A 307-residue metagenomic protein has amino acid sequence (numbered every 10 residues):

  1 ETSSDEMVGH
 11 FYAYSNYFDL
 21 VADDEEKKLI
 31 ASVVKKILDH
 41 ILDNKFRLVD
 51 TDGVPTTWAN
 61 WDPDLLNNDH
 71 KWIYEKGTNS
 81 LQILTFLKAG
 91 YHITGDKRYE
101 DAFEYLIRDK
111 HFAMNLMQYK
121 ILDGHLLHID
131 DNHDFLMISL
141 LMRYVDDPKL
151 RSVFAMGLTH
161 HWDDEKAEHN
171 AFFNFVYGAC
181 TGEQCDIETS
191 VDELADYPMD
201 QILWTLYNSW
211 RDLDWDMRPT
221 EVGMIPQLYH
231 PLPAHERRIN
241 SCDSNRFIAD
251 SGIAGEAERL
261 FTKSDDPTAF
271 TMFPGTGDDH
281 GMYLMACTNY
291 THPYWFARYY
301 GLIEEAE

Functional and structural regions predicted by a protein language model:
T2-G9, A13, N79-I83: Extended HEAT/HEAT-like alpha-solenoid repeat tracts in very large eukaryotic scaffold/adaptor proteins
S4-V8, D24, K28, Y74-G77 (+1 more regions): Soluble non-cytosolic domains of exported or imported proteins
G9-L20, A89, L140, E305: Residue-level signal for well-ordered alpha-helical scaffold segments within enzymatic catalytic domains
F11-T51: A surface/extracellular/periplasmic glyco- and lipid-processing/surface-interacting theme
I37-L84, A89-E307: Ser/Thr/Asn(+Pro)-rich, low-complexity disordered segments
